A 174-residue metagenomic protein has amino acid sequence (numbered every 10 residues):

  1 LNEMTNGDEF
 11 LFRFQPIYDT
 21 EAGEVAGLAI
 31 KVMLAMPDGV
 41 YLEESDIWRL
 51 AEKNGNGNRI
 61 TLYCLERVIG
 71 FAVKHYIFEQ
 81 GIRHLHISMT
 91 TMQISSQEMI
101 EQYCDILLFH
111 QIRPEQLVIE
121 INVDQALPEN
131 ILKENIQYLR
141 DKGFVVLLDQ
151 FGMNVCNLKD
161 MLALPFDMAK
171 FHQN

Functional and structural regions predicted by a protein language model:
L1-L50: Active-site core of bacterial EAL-family cyclic-dinucleotide phosphodiesterase domains
R13, H86, L147-D149: Structural detector of well-ordered beta-strand residues that form the stable sheet scaffold of enzyme domains
F14-P16, V32, M89-T91, I121-V123 (+1 more regions): Short glycine-centered, acidic/aromatic-flanked micro-motifs in structured strand/loop junctions that mark active-site
A26, N56-L132: Catalytic core of bacterial c-di-GMP phosphodiesterases, primarily the EAL and HD-GYP domains, capturing alpha-helical
M36, I47, I87, Q150 (+1 more regions): Signature for phosphate-centric chemistry
M36-Y41, L65-I69, Q150: Short acidic-capped amphipathic helix/loop micro-motif used as an active-site/signal-coupling element
D46, L50, R67, S88 (+2 more regions): Cyclic nucleotide signaling catalytic output domains
I106-N174: The catalytic core of metal-dependent phosphodiesterases that act on cyclic dinucleotides
